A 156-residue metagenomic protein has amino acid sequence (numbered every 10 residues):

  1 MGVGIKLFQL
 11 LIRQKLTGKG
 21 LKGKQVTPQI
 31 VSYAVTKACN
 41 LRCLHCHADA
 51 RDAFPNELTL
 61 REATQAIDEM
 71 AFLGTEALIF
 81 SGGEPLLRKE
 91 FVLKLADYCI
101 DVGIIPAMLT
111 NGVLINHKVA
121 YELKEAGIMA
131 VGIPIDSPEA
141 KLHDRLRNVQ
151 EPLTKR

Functional and structural regions predicted by a protein language model:
M1-A50, D68-A71: N-terminal pre-core extensions flanking Radical SAM catalytic domains
E57-F80, R88-R156: Radical SAM/AdoMet-radical enzyme domain recognition
